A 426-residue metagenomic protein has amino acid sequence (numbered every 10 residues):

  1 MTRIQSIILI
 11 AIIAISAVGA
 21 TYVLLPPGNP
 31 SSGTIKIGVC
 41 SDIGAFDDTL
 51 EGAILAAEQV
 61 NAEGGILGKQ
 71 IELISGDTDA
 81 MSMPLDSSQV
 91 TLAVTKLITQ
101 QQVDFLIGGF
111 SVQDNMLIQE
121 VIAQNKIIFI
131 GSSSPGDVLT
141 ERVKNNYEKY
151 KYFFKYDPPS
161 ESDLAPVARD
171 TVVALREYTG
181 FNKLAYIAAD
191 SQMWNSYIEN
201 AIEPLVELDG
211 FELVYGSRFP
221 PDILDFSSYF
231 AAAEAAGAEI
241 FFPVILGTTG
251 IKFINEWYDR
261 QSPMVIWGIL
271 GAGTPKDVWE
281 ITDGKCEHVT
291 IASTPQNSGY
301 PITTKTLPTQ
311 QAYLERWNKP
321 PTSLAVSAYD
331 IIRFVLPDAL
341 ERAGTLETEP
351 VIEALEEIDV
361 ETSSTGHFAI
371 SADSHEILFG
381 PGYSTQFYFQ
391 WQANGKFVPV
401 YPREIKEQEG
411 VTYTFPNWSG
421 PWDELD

Functional and structural regions predicted by a protein language model:
M1-S31: Secretory targeting signatures
N29-T34, E51-S75, V206-F211: Signal peptide-proximal N-terminal region of secreted/periplasmic/extracellular or secretory-lumen proteins
K36-I54, G76-S87, F110-S111, I187-Y197 (+2 more regions): Extracytoplasmic "Venus flytrap"
G38-S41, L97-F110, I128-S133, K183-A188 (+4 more regions): Periplasmic-binding protein-like
A45-D47, I54, I66-K144, Y156 (+2 more regions): Beta-alpha junction/loop-to-helix N-cap segments that form part of ligand/metal-binding clefts
V103-G216, V265-I291: Extracytoplasmic ligand/sensor domains, especially the bilobed periplasmic-binding protein
P158-E161, E256-D330, L340-E341, R403-K406 (+1 more regions): Extracellular/periplasmic periplasmic-binding protein-like sensory domains
Y313-A325, P337-Y401, K406: Segments of small-molecule ligand-sensing domains
